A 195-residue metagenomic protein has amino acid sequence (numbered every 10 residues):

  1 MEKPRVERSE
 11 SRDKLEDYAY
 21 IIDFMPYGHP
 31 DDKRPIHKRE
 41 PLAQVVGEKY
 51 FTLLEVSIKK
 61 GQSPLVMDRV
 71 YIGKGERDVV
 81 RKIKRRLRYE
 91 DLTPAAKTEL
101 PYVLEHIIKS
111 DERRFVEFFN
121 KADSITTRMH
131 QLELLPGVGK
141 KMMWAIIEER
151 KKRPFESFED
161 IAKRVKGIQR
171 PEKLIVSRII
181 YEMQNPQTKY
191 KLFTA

Functional and structural regions predicted by a protein language model:
M1-I107: Structure-specific DNA junction-binding interface
S110-L134, E148-A195: C-terminal extensions
G139-K140: Small-residue hinge/turn detector
M143-I146: Conserved hydrophobic/aromatic packing and binding residues within compact polymer-binding modules
